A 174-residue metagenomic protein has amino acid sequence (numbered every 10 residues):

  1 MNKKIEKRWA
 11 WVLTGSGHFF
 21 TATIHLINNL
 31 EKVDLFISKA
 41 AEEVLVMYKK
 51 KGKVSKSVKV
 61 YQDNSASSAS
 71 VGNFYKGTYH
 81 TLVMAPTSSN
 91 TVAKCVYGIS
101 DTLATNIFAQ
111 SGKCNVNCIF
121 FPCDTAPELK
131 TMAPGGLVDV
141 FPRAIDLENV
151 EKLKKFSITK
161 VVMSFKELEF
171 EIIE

Functional and structural regions predicted by a protein language model:
M1-E174: A cross-family phosphate/adenosyl-ligand binding-site feature
